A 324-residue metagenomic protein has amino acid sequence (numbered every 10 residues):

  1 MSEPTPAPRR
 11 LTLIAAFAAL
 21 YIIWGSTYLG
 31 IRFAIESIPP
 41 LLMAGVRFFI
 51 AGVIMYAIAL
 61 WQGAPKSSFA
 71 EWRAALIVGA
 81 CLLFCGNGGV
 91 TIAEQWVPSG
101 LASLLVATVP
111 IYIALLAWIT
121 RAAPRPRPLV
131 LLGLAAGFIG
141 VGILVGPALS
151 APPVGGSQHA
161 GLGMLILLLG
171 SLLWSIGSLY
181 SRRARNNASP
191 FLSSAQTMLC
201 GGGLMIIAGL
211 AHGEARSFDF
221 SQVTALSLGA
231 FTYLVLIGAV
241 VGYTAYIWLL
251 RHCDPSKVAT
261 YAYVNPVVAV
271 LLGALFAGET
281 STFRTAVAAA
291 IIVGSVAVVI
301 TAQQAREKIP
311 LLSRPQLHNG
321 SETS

Functional and structural regions predicted by a protein language model:
S2-P6, F48, P147, L226-S227 (+1 more regions): C-terminal-most transmembrane helix of multi-pass membrane proteins
L11-A16, L42-A57, I77, V130-I143 (+3 more regions): Hydrophobic alpha-helical transmembrane segments of multi-pass integral membrane proteins, especially transporters
I23, T27-I31, Y56-V106, L116 (+2 more regions): Specific transmembrane alpha-helical segments of multi-pass solute transporters/efflux pumps, especially DMT/EamA
G30-S37, I92-Q95, V145-A160, H212-L226 (+1 more regions): Membrane-interface helix termini and inter-helical loops of multi-pass transporters
A34, M43, R47, A93 (+7 more regions): Hydrophobic/aromatic residues within transmembrane alpha-helices of multi-pass small-molecule transporters
I38, V97, A123-P124, A188-S189 (+2 more regions): Membrane-helix interface residues
L42-V53, L82-L83, N87-L129, P255-A274: Specific alpha-helical transmembrane segments that line the substrate/conduction pathway and gating interfaces
M55, L76, T108, L116 (+5 more regions): Hydrophobic transmembrane alpha-helices of multi-pass small-molecule transport proteins
